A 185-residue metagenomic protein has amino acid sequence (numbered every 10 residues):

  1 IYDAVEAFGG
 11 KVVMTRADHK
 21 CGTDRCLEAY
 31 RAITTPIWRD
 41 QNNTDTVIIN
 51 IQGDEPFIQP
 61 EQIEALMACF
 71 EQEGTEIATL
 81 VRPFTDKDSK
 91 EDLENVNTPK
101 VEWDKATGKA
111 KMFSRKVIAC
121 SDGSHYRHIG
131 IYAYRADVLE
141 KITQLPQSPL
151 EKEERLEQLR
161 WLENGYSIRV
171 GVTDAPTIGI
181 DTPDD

Functional and structural regions predicted by a protein language model:
Y2-A68: Short phosphate-binding loop-to-helix
V5, C26, P99-V101, R135 (+1 more regions): Generic structural signal for small/hydrophobic residues in well-ordered secondary structure, especially within
K11, K109, S167-R169: Conserved beta-strand segments of alpha/beta enzyme cores
M14-T15, N50, T79-L80, M112-R115 (+1 more regions): Structural signal for conserved beta-strand scaffold positions within catalytic alpha/beta enzyme cores
R16-A17, G53-E55, K87-D88, L145-P149 (+1 more regions): Glycine-rich "substrate-gating" loop/helix at the edge of Rossmann-like oxidoreductase active sites
N43-D45, Q72-I77, Y166: Short, high-confidence coil segments that cap the C-terminus of an alpha-helix and link into the following beta-strand
Q59-S148: Conserved core of the sugar-phosphate nucleotidyltransferase
G123-D185: Conserved alpha/beta core of the MobA/IspD/sugar-nucleotide pyrophosphorylase nucleotidyltransferase superfamily
